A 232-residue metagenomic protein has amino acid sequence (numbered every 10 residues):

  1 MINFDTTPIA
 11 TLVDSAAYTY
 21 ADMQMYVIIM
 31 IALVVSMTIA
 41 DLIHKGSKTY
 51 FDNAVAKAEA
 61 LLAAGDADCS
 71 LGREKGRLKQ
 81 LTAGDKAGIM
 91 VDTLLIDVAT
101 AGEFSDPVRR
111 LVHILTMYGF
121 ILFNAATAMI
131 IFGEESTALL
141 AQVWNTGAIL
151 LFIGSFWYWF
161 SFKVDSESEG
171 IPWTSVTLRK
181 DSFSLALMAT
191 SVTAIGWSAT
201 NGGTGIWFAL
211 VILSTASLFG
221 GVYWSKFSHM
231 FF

Functional and structural regions predicted by a protein language model:
I2-F232: Membrane-embedded alpha-helical bundles of multi-pass integral membrane proteins
